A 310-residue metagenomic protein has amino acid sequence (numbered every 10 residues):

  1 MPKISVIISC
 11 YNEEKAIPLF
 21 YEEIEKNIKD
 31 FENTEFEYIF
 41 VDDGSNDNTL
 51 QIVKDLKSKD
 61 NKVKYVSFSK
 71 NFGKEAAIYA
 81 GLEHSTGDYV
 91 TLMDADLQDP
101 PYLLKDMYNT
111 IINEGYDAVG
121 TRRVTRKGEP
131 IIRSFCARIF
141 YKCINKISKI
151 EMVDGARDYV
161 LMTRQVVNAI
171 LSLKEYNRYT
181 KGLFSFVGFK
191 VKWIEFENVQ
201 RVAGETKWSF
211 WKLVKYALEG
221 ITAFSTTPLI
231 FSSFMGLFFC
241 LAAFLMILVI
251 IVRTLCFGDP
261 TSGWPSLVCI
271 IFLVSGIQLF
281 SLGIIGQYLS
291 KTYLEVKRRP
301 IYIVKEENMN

Functional and structural regions predicted by a protein language model:
M1-E129: Structured catalytic core of nucleotide-sugar glycosyltransferases
S9, N27, L56, F68 (+8 more regions): Amphipathic alpha-helical segments that mediate coupling or scaffolding at interfaces
K26, D30, D55, K59 (+8 more regions): Conserved amphipathic alpha-helical interaction elements at protein-protein interfaces in regulatory, energy-coupling
V66-K70, K74-H84, Y89, P101-L183 (+1 more regions): Acceptor/aglycone-binding surface of glycosyltransferases and processive sugar-polymer synthases
R126, K142, Y179-N310: Hydrophobic helical membrane-anchoring modules
